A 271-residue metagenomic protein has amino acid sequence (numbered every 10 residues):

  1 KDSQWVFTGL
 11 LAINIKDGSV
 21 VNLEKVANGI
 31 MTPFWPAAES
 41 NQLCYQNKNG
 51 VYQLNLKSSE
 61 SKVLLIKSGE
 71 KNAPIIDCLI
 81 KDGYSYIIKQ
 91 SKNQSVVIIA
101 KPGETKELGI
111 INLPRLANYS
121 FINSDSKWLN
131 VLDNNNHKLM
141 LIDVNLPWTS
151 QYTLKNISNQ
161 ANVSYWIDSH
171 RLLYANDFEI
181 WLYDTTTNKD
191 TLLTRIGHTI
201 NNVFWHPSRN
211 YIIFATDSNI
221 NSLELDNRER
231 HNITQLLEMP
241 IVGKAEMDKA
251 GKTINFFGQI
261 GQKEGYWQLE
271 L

Functional and structural regions predicted by a protein language model:
K1, N28-A37, E70-D82, N112-S126 (+3 more regions): Repeated scaffold domains used in trafficking and secretory/extracellular systems, primarily beta-propellers
K1-T105: Long, acidic/polar, low-complexity amphipathic helices and coiled-coil-like
V6, Q42-L43, S85, L129 (+3 more regions): Hydrophobic beta-strand positions that form the internal "hydrophobic ladder" of WD40/Gbeta-like beta-propeller blades
F7-N14, N47-L56, K89-K101, N134-D143 (+3 more regions): Structural motif
S19-K25, E60-G69, T105-L113, W148-N156 (+2 more regions): A short beta-strand motif characteristic of beta-propeller blades
V97, G109, A117, S124-N156 (+2 more regions): Terminal domain-start segments
L154, A161-N162, S169-H170, Y174-I241: Intrinsically disordered, low-complexity segments enriched in Gly and acidic/Ser/Thr residues that form flexible
I241-L271: Blade-level signature of beta-propeller repeat domains, shared across WD40, Kelch, NHL, RCC1 and BNR/Asp-box propellers
